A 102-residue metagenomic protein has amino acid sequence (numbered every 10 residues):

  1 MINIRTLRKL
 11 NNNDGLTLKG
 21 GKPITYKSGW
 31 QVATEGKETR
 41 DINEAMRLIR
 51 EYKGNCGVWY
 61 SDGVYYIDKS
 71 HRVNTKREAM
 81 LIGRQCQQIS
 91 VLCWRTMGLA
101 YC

Functional and structural regions predicted by a protein language model:
M1-C102: Conserved, structured core segments of small domains
